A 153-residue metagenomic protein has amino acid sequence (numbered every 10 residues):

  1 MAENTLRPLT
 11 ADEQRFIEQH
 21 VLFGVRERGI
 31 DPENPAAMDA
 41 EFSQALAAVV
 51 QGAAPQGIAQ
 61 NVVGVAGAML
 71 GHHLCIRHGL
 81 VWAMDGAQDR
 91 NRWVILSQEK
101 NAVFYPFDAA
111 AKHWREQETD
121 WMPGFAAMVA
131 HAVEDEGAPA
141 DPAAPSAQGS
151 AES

Functional and structural regions predicted by a protein language model:
M1-Q60: N-terminal low-complexity, intrinsically disordered segments
V25, A53, V63-G67, C75 (+1 more regions): Compositionally biased, low-complexity repeat tracts
P32-A40, N61, V65, D89-W93 (+3 more regions): A sequence-level detector of short, solvent-exposed, charge-rich linear segments
V49, A53, R77-H78, H113-W114 (+1 more regions): Generic structural signal for hydrophobic core residues of well-folded globular domains
Q60-H113: Amphipathic protein-protein interaction modules
V94-S153: A recognition module on extended beta-rich or small alphabeta surfaces enriched in W/G with H and D/E
